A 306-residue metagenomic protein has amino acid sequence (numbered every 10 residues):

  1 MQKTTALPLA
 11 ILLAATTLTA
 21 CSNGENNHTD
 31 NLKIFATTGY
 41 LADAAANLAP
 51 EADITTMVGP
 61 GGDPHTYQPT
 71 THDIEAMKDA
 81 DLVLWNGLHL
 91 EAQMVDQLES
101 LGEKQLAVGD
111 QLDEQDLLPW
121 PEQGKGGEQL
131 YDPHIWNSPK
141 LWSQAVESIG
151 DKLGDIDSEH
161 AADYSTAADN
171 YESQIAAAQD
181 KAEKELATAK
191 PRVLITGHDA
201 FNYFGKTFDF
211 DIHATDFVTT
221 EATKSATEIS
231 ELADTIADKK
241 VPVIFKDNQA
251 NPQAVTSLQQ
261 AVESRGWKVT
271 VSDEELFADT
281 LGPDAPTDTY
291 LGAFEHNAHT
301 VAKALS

Functional and structural regions predicted by a protein language model:
K3-L9, A20-S306: Extracytoplasmic metal-acquisition and chelation regions
A15-L18: Bacterial Sec-type N-terminal signal peptides, specifically the leucine/valine-rich hydrophobic h-region
